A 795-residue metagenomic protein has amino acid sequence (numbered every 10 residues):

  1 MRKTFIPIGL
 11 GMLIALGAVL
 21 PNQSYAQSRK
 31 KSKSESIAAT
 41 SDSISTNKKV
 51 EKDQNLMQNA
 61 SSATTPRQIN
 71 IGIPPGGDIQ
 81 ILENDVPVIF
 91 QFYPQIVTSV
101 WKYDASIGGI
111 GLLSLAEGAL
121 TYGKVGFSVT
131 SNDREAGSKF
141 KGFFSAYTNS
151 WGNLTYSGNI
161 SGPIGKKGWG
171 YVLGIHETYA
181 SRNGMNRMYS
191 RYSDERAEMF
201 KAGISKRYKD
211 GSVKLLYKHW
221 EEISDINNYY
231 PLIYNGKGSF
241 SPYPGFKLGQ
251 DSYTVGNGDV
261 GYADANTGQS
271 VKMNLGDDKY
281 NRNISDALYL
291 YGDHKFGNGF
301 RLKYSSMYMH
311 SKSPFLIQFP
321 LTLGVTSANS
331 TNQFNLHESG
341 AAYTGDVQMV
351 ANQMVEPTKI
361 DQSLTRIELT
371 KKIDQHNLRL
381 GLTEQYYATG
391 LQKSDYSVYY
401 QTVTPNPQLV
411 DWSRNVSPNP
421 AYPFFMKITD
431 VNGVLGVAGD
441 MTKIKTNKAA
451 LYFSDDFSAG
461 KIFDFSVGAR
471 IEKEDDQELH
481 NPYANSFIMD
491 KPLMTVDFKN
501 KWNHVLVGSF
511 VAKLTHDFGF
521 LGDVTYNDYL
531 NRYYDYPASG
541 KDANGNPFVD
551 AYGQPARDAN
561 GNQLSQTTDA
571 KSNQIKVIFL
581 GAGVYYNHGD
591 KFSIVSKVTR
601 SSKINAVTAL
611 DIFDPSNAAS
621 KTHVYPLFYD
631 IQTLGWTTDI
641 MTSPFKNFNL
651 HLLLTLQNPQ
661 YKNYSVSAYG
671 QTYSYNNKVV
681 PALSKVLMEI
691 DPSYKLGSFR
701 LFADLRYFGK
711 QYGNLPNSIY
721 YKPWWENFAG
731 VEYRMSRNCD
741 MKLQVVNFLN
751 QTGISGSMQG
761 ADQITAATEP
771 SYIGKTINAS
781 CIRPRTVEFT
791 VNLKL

Functional and structural regions predicted by a protein language model:
S43, R706-Y712, V731-L795: C-terminal beta-signal and adjacent terminal beta-strands/loops of Gram-negative outer-membrane beta-barrel proteins
R67-I69, G108-G162, M185-Y192: Short strand-turn segments of transmembrane beta-barrel domains in outer membranes, especially the first one or two
V86-S114: Short acidic/polar hinge/loop motifs at secondary-structure boundaries that mediate gating or recognition
K141-F143, T148-V255, Y280, A287-Y291: Transmembrane beta-barrel wall of Gram-negative outer-membrane proteins
S190, S212-Y289, P314-V355, D411-V437 (+1 more regions): Acidic/polar loop-and-plug regions of large Gram-negative outer-membrane beta-barrel proteins
N283-K312, G345-H480, V511-K513, D517-L521 (+3 more regions): Face-selective signature of the C-terminal outer-membrane beta-barrel domain
K303-M307, K513-L521, T525-N531, D535-P537 (+3 more regions): Membrane-embedded beta-barrel scaffold of Gram-negative outer-membrane proteins
N587-L715, N738, T790-K794: Gram-negative outer-membrane beta-barrel transporters
